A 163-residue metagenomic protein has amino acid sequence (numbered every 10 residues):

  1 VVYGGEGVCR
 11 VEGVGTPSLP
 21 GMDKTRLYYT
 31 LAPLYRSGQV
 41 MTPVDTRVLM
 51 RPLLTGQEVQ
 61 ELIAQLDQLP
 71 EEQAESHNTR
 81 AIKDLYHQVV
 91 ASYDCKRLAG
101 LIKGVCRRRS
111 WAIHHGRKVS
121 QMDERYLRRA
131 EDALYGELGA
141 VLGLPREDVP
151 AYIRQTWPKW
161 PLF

Functional and structural regions predicted by a protein language model:
V1-M50: A positional/architectural concept
D45-F163: Charge/polar-rich, low-complexity and marginally structured segments
